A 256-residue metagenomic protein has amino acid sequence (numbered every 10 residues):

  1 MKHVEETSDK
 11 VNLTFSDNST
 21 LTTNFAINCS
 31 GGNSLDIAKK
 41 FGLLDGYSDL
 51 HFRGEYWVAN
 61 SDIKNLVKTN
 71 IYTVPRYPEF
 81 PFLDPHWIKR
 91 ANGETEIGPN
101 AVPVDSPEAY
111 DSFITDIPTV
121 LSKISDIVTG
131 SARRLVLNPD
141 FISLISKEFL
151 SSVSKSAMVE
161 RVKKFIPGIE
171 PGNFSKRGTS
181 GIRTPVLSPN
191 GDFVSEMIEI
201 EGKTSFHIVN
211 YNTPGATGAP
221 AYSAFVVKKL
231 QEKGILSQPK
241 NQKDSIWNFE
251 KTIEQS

Functional and structural regions predicted by a protein language model:
M1-K2, S180: Short, glycine/charge-rich beta-strand/loop segments that flank catalytic centers and engage negatively charged groups
K2-V4, W87, E196-E201: Short, exposed beta-strand/loop patches in secreted or surface proteins that constitute
V4-P118: Flavin-dependent oxidoreductases
Y56, S61, P75, A91 (+7 more regions): Solvent-exposed, flexible loop/coil residues
L66-R133, L150-G178, I182-E196: FAD cofactor-binding and catalytic pocket of flavoenzymes
P85-K89, D244-F249: Extended, charge-rich low-complexity interaction segments
V128-W247: C-terminal catalytic lobe of FAD-dependent flavoproteins
N248-S256: Acidic, Ser/Thr-rich low-complexity intrinsically disordered segments
